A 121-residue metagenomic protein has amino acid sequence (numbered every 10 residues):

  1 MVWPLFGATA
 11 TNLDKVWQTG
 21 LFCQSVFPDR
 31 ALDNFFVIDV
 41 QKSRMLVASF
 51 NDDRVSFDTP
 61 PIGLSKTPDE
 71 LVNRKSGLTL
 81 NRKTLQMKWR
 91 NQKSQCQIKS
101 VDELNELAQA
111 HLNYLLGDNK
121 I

Functional and structural regions predicted by a protein language model:
W3-D14: Bacterial Sec-dependent signal peptides at the C-terminal "C-region" and cleavage site
L13, W17-L46, L78-L80: Short, solvent-exposed loop/hinge segments that bridge or flank secondary-structure elements
F22-V26, D52-D53, Q95-Q97: Compositionally biased alpha-helical segments
P28-D29, K75, W89-N91: Glycine-centered tight beta-turn/hairpin loop motif at sheet-sheet or coil-to-beta transitions
S43-S49, L85-M87: Short polybasic amphipathic segments
N51-T84: Contiguous, well-ordered beta-strand patches that form the walls/edges of small beta-barrel/beta-sandwich domains
K83-K93: Short, exposed beta-strand-loop hairpins at the edges of beta-sheets in extracellular/periplasmic proteins
N91-I121: C-terminal partner/receptor-binding element of secreted or periplasmic proteins
